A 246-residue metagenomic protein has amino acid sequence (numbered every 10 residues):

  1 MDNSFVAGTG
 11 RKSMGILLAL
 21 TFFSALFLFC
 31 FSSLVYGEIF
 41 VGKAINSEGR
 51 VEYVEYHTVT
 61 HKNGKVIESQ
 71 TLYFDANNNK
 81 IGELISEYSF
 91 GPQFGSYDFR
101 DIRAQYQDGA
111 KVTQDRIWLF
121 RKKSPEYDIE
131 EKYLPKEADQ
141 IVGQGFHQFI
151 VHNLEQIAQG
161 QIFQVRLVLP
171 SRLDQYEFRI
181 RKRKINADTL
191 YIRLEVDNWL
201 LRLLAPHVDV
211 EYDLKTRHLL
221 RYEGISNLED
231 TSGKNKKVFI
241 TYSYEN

Functional and structural regions predicted by a protein language model:
M1-I16: N-terminal secretory signal peptides that target proteins for export/translocation
G15-S24: Sec-dependent signal peptide recognition, specifically the positively charged N-region followed immediately by
S24, L34-V35: Cleavable N-terminal signal peptides
C30-S32: N-terminal signal peptide c-region/cleavage motif recognized by signal peptidases
E38-A104, G109-T113, F163-N246: Acidic, serine/threonine-rich low-complexity disordered tracts
N79-N153: Contiguous hydrophobic, core-forming segments of folded domains
F120-T189, R193: Solvent-exposed helix/loop surface patches that form functional interfaces
